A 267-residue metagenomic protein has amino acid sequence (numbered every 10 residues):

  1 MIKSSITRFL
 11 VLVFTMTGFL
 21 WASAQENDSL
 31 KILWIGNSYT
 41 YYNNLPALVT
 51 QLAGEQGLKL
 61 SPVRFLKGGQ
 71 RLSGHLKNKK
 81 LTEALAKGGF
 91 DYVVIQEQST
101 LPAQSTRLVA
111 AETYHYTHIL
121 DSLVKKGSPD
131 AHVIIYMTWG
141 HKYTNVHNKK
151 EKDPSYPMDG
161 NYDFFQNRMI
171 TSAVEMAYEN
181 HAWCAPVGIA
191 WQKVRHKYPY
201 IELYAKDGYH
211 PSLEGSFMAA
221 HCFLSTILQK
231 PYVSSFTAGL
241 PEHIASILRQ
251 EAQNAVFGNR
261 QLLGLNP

Functional and structural regions predicted by a protein language model:
M1-E26: Bacterial Sec-dependent N-terminal signal peptides
E26-N27, L85-G88, G127, Y178 (+2 more regions): Extracellular/periplasmic catalytic domains that process cell-envelope and extracellular macromolecules
D28, L203, G208-H210, E214-P267: Conserved catalytic region of serine esterases and O-acyltransferases that act on ester linkages in lipids
S29-W34, Y39-L123, P129: Conserved SGNH/GDSL esterase-like catalytic core that processes O-acyl groups on lipids and polysaccharides
S38, Y42, L48-Q56, Q96 (+7 more regions): Structured segments of extracytoplasmic/periplasmic soluble domains in secreted or envelope-associated proteins
A84-Y209, L213: Alpha-helical cap/lid subdomain in secreted, periplasmic, or secretory-pathway luminal O-acyl-processing enzymes
